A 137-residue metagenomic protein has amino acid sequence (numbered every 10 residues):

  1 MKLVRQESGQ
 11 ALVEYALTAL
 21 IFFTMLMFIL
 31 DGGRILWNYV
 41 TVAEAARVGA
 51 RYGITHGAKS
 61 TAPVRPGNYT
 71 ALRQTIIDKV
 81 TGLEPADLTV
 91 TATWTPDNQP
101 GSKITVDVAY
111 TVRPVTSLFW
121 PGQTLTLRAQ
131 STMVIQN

Functional and structural regions predicted by a protein language model:
K2-R73: Alpha-helical assembly-interface signal, strongest on the long, hydrophobic N-terminal helix that forms
Y39, V48-N137: Short, conserved structural patches
